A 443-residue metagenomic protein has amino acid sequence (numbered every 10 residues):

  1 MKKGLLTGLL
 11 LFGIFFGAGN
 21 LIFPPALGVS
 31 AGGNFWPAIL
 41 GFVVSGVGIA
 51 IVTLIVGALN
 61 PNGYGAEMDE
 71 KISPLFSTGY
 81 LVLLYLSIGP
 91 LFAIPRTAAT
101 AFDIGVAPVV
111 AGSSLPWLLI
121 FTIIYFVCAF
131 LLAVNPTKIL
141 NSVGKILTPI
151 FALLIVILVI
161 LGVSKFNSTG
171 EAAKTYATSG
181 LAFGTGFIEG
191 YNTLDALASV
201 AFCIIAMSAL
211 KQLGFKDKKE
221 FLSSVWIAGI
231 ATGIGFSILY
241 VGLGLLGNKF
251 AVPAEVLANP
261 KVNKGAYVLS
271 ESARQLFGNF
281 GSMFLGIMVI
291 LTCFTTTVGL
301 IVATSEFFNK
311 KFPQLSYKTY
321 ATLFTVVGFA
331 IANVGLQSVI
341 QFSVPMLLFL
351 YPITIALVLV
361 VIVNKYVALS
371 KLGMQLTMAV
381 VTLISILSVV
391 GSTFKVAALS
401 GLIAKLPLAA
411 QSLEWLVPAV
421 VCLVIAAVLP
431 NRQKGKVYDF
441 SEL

Functional and structural regions predicted by a protein language model:
G8-F16, L21, L86, L161-N167 (+4 more regions): Hydrophobic, membrane-embedded alpha-helices of multi-pass small-molecule transporters
G48, V52, I150-G162, V225-A251 (+1 more regions): Selective recognition of specific alpha-helical transmembrane segments in multi-pass small-molecule
L59-G63, E67, Y125-L147, Q212-F215 (+2 more regions): Membrane-water interface regions at transmembrane-helix termini and the short interhelical loops of multi-pass membrane
Y64-E70, L239-F294, P345: TM-loop-TM module centered on a large, flexible mid-protein loop between adjacent transmembrane helices in multi-pass
P90, I94, A152-T178, A196-L197 (+4 more regions): Hydrophobic alpha-helical segments and their helix-loop junctions in multi-pass secondary transporters
A133-G162, S343-I355, M374-L383: Membrane-interface loop-to-helix entry segments
N135-I146, F183, A206-G235, A254-P260 (+2 more regions): Hydrophobic, small-residue-rich membrane helices and short re-entrant helix-turn-helix hairpins that build
K165, G184, S370, M374-L443: A generic transmembrane alpha-helix motif of multi-pass inner-membrane proteins
